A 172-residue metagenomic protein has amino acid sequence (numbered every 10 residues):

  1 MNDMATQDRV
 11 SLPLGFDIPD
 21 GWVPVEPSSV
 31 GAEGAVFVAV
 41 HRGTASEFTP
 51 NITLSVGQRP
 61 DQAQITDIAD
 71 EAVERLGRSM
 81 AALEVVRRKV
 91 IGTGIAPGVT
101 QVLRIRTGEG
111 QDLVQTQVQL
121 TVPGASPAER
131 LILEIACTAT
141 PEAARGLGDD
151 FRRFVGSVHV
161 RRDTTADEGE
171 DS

Functional and structural regions predicted by a protein language model:
N2-D70: Secretory pathway targeting signatures of secreted, lumenal, and periplasmic proteins
G15, T116-V118, G148: Well-ordered beta-strand positions in beta-sheet-rich domains
G15-D17, V23, S55, K89-V90 (+3 more regions): Generic structural detector for well-ordered beta-strands
G21, R42-G43, G57-Q62, R106-G108 (+3 more regions): Generic structural motif
W22, I132-S172: Surface-exposed amphipathic alpha-helical segments
A32, T44-F48, G108-D112, G124-R130: Short, solvent-exposed loop/turn segments that connect beta-strands within catalytic domains and beta-strand-rich
F48-T53, P97-T100, A128-A136: Glycine-rich, often proline-containing surface loops adjacent to acidic residues and nearby aromatics that form
A69-G124, R152, E168-S172: Signature of long, low-cysteine stretches enriched in small and polar/charged residues
